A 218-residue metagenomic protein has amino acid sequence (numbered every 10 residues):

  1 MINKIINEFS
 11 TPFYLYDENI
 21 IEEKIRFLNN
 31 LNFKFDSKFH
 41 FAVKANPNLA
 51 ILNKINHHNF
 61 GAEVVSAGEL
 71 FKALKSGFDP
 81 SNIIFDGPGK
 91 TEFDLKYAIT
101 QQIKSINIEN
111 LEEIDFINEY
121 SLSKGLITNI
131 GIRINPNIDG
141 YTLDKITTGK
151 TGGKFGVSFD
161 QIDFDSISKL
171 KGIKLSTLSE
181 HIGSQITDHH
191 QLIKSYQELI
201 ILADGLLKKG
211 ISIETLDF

Functional and structural regions predicted by a protein language model:
M1-T128, L170, K174, I201 (+1 more regions): A charged N-terminal "starter" segment
P88, R133-N135, H181: Generic beta-structure capping elements
I127-D139: Glycine-rich, aromatic-flanked loop segments that form ligand/cofactor-binding clefts across common enzyme folds
N137-F218: Active-site loop/helix belt of alpha/beta enzymes
